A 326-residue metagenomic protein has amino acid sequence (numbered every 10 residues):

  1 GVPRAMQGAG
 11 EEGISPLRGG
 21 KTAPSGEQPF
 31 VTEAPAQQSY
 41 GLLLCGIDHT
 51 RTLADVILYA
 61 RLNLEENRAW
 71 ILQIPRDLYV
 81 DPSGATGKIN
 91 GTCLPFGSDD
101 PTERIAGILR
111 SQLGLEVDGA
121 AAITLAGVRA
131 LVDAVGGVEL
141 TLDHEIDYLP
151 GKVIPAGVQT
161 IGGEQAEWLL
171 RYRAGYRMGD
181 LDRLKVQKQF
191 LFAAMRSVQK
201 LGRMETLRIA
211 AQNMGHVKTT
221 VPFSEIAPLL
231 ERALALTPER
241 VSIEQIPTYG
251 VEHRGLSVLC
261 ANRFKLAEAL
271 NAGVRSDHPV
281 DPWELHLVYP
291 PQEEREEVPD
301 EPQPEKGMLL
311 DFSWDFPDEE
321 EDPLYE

Functional and structural regions predicted by a protein language model:
G1-E326: Non-catalytic, solvent-exposed segments at the cell envelope interface
